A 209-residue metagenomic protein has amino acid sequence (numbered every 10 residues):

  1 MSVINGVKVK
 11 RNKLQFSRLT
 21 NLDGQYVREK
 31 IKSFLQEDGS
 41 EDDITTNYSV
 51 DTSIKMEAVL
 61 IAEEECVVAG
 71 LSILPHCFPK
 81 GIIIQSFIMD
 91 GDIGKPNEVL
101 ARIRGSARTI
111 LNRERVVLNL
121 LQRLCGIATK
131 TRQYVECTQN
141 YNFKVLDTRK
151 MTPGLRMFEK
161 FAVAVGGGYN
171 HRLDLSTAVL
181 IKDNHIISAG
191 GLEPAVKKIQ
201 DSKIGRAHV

Functional and structural regions predicted by a protein language model:
S2-R206: Acidic/glycine-rich phosphate/pyrophosphate-binding loops and surrounding catalytic core that coordinate Mg2+
